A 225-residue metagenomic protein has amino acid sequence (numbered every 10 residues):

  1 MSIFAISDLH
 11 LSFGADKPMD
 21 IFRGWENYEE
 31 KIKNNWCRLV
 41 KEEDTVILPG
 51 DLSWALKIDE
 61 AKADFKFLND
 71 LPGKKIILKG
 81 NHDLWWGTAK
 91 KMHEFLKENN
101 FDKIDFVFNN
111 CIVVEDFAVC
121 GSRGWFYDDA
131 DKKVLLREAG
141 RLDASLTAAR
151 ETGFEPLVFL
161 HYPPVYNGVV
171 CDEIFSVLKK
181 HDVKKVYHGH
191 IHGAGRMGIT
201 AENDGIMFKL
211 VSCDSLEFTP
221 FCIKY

Functional and structural regions predicted by a protein language model:
S2, A15-V114, D172-H181, I206 (+1 more regions): Core catalytic region of metal-dependent phosphoesterases/phosphodiesterases, especially metallo-beta-lactamase-like
S2-D8: Short, hydrophobic/glycine-enriched beta-strand segments
I3, T45, F117-A118, E155-L157 (+1 more regions): Structural motif
D8, G50-D51, G80-N81, H161 (+1 more regions): Active-site glycine-centered loops adjacent to acidic/histidine catalytic or metal-binding residues that shape
L9-G14, D83-E173, V177: Conserved catalytic scaffold of divalent metal-dependent phosphoesterases
L11, S53-W54, P164, G193: Short active-site segment of divalent metal-dependent hydrolases/proteases that encodes the spacing between
S12-K17, F218: Short N-terminal binding/cap micro-motifs at the start of the first secondary-structure element
I76, P164-Y225: Conserved beta-sheet core of the metallophosphoesterase superfamily
